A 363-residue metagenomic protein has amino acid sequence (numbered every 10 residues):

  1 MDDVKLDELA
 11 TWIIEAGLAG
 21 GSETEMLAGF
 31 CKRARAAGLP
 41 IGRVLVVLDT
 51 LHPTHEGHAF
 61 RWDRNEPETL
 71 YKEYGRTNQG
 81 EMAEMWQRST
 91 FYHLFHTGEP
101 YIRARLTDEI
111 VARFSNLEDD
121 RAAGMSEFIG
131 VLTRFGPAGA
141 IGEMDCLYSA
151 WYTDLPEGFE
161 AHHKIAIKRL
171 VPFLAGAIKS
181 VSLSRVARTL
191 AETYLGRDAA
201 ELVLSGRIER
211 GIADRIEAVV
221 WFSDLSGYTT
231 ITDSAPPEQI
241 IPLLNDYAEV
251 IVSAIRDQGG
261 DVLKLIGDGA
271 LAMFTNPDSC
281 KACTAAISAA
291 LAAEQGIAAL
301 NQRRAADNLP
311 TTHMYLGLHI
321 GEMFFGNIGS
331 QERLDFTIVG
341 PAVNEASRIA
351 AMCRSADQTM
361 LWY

Functional and structural regions predicted by a protein language model:
M1-A19, E25, S226: Signal-transmission linkers at sensory-effector interfaces
A19-E68, Q258: Helix-loop-beta substructure at the N-terminus of cytosolic sensory domains that couple signal/ligand detection
E66-G130: Regulatory sensory and allosteric helical modules in signal-transduction proteins and certain transcription factors
F135-K168: Regulatory loop-to-helix N-cap segments in sensory/regulatory domains that couple ligand/signal detection
A161-R215: Regulatory cytosolic signal-relay segments
E209-S288, R354: Catalytic NTP-binding/metal-coordinating core of nucleotidyl cyclase/transferase enzymes
N245-G259, P277-L316, I320, P341-R354: Alpha-helical scaffold within the catalytic cores of cyclic-nucleotide enzymes
M323, C353-Y363: Cytosolic regulatory/linker segments at or just downstream of nucleotide-handling modules in signal-transduction
